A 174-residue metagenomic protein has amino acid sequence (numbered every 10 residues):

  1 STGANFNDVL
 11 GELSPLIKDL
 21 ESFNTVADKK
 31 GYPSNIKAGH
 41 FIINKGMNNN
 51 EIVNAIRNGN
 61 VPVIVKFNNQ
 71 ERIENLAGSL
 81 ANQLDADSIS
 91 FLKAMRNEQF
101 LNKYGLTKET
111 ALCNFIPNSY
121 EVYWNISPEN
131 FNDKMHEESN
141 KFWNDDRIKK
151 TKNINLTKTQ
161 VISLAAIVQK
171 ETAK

Functional and structural regions predicted by a protein language model:
S1-K174: Conserved catalytic or metal-liganding residues and their short signature motifs at active sites of enzymes
